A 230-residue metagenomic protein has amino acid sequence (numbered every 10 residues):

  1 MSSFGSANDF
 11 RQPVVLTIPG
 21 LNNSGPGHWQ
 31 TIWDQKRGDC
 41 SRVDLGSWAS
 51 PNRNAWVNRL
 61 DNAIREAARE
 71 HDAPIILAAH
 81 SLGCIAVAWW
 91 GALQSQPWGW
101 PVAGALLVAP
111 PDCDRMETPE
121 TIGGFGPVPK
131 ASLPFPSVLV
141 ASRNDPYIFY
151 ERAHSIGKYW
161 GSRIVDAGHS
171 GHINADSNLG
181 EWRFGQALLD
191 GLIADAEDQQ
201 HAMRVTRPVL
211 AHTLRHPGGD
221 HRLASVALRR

Functional and structural regions predicted by a protein language model:
S2, N8-A73, D198-H216, S225: Active-site catalytic motif of lipid deacylating hydrolases and related acyltransferases
G20, D44-W48, A105-R115: Active-site nucleophile loop of the alpha/beta-hydrolase fold
G25-P26, M116, P146-R152: Conserved alpha/beta-hydrolase "acid-adjacent" motif
D39-R42, K158-N174: Catalytic histidine neighborhood in serine/cysteine hydrolases with alpha/beta-hydrolase-type architecture
A55-N58, A175-G191: Post-His helix in hydrolase/transferase enzymes
I76-L77, A105: Conserved alpha/beta-hydrolase fold motif
L77-A88: Gly/Ala-rich beta-loop-alpha elbow adjacent to hydrolase catalytic centers
S132-P134, V138-A141, D145: Short beta-strand/loop motif that positions the catalytic acidic residue of the alpha/beta-hydrolase fold
